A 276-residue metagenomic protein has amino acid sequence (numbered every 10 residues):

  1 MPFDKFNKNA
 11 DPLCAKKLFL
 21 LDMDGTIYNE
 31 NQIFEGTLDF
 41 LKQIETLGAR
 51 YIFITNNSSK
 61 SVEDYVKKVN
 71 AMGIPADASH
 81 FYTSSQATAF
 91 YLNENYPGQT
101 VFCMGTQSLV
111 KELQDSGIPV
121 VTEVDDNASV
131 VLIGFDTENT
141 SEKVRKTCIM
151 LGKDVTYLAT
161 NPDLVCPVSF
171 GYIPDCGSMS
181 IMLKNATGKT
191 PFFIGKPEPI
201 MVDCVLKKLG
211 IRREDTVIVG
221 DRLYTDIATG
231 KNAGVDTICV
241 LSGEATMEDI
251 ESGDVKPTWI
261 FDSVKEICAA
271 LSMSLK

Functional and structural regions predicted by a protein language model:
P2-M23, Y28-L47, K60-Y82, A89-K276: Asp-based, Mg2+/Mn2+-dependent phosphohydrolase catalytic module
R50: N-terminal phosphate-binding loop and flanking beta/alpha elements of the actin-like ATPase fold
N57: Conserved phosphate/oxyanion-binding catalytic-loop motifs
